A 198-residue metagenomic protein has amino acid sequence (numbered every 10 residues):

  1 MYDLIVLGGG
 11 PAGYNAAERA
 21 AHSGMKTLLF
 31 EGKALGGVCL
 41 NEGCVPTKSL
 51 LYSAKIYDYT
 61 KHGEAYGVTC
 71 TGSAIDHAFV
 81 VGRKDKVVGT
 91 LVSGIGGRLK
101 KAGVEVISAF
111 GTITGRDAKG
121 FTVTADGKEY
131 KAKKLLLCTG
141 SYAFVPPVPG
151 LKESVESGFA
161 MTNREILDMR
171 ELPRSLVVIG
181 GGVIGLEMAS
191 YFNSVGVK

Functional and structural regions predicted by a protein language model:
M1-A12, L172-G182: Beta1/beta-strand and adjacent pyrophosphate-binding region of the FAD-binding site in flavoprotein oxidoreductases
Y2, E18-M25, F30-L172: Glycine-rich flavin
G8, T124, G185-L186: Generic detection of intrinsically disordered/low-complexity segments and helix-coil linkers/edges
A12-A16, V38, G185-M188, S194: Short glycine/serine/threonine-rich phosphate/pyrophosphate-binding segments that cradle anionic phosphate groups
R170-K198: Rossmann-like NAD(P)H-binding beta-loop-alpha module
